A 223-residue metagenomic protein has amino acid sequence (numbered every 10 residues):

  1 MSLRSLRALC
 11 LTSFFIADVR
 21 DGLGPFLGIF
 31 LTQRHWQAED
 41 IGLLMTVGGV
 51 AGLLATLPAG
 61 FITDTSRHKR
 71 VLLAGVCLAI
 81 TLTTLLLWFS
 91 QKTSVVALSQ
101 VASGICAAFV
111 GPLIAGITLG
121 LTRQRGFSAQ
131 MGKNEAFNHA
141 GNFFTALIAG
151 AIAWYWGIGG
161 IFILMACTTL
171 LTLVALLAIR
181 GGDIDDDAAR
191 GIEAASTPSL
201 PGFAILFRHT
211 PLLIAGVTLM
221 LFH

Functional and structural regions predicted by a protein language model:
M1-L3, G181-G216: Juxtamembrane intracellular "pre-TM" segments in multi-pass secondary transporters
S2-G49, L213-T218, H223: Helix-loop boundary and gating motifs at the non-cytosolic
L43-F61: Central cavity-lining transmembrane alpha-helices of secondary-active solute carriers, predominantly the Major
A55-H68, A153: Helix-to-loop junctions at the C-terminal end of transmembrane segments in multipass secondary transporters
V71-L85: Structural signature of the two symmetry-related core transmembrane helices
W88-S99: Helix-loop junctions at membrane interfaces in 12-TM secondary transporters
V101-N138: Cytoplasmic helix-loop-helix junction between adjacent transmembrane helices in 12-TM secondary transporters
C167-A189: C-terminal membrane-cytosol helix-exit motif in multi-pass small-molecule transporters
